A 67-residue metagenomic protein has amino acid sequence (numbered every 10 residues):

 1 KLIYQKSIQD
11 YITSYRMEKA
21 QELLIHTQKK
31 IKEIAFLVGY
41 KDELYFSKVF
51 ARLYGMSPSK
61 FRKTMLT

Functional and structural regions predicted by a protein language model:
L2-K41, K63-T67: Terminal helix-turn-helix DNA-binding modules in bacterial transcription factors
D42-L44, K48: The DNA-contacting recognition helix of HTH DNA-binding domains and analogous helical DNA-recognition elements
K48-T67: …primarily DNA-binding HTH/wHTH and HhH modules…
